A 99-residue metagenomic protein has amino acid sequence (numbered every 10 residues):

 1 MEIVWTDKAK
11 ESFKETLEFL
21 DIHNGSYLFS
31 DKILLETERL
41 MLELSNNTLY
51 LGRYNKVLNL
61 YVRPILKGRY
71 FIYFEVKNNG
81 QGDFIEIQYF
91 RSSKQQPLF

Functional and structural regions predicted by a protein language model:
M1, Y61-R63, I72: Residue-level detector of beta-strand structural context in well-folded domains
M1-L35: Arg/Lys-rich, positively charged N-terminal/basic patches that mediate binding to nucleic acids
E11, R39, K94: Short alpha-helical
I22-S26, N46, Y50, Q96: Charged, solvent-exposed alpha-helical segments that act as regulatory interaction surfaces
R39-L66: A short, surface-exposed loop/turn module that caps and links secondary-structure elements
I65-F99: Enriched for short, Lys/Arg-rich terminal
